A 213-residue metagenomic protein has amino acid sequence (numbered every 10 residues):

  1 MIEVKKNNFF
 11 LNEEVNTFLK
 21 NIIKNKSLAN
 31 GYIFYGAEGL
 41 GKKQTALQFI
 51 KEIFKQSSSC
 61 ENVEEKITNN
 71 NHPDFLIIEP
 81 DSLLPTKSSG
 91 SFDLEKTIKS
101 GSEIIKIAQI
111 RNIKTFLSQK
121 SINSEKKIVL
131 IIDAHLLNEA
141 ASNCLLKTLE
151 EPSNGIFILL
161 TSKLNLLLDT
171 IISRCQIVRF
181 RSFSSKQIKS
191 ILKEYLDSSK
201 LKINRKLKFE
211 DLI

Functional and structural regions predicted by a protein language model:
M1, K26-S27, Q56, K186-I213: AAA+ P-loop NTPase domains with strong preference for DNA replication initiators and clamp-loader complexes
M1-A140: Clamp-loader machinery-focused feature within the broader ASCE/P-loop NTPase space
I53, L149-P152, L196: Active-site catalytic pocket residues across diverse enzymes, especially alpha/beta-hydrolases
S118-Q119, N143-L159: Conserved catalytic/switch belt of AAA+ P-loop NTPases
I132-A134, A141, L159-L164, S184: A short beta-strand-to-loop transition that corresponds to the Sensor-1 phosphate-sensing loop of AAA+ P-loop ATPases
A140-L149, L164-Q176: Short regulatory helix/loop adjacent to the ATP-binding pocket of P-loop NTPases
Q176-I188: Conserved AAA+ ATPase "SRH/arginine-finger" region at the nucleotide-binding site
